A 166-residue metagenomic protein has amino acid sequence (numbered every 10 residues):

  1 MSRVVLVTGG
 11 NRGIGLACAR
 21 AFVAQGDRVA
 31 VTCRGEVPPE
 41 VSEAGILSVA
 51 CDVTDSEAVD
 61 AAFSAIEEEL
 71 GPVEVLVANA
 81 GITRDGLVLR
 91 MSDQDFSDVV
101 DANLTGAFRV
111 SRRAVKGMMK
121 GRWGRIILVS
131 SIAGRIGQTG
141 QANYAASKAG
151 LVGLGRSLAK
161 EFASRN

Functional and structural regions predicted by a protein language model:
N11-R12: Conserved glycine-rich cofactor-binding loop
C51-A61, D93: The beta1-alpha1 cofactor-binding region of Rossmann-like NAD(H)/NADP(H)-dependent oxidoreductases
L87-V88, D95-V100: Substrate-binding pocket helix/loop in short-chain dehydrogenase/reductase
L89, I136-A142, S164-R165: Active-site loop immediately N-terminal to the catalytic Tyr-X3-Lys motif of short-chain dehydrogenase/reductase
S111, S147, G155: Active-site helix of classical SDR
K116, K160-S164: Alpha-helical segment proximal to the catalytic Tyr-Lys
S131: Residue(s) in the substrate-gating loop at a strand-loop-helix junction that position the organic substrate next
